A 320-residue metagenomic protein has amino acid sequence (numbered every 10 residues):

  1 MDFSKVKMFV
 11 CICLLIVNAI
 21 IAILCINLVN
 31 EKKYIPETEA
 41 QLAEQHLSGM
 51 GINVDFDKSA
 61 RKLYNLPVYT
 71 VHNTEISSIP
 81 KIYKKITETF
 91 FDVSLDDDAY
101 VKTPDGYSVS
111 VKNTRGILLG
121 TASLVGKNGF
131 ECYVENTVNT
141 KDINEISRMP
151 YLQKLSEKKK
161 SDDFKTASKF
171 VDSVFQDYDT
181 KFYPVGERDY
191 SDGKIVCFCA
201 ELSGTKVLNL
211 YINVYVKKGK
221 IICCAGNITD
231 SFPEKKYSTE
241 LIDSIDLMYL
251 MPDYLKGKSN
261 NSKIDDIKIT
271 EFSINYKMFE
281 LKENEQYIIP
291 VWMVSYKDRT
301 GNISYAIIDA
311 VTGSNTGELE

Functional and structural regions predicted by a protein language model:
D2-R188, D192-G204: Preferential activation on post-signal-peptide N-terminal prodomains/segments of secreted or lumenal proteins
I12, I26, E271-E280, W292-T312 (+1 more regions): Zymogen propeptides/activation segments of proteases
A122-F130, V134-K141, V207-I228, N302-E320: A short, surface-exposed beta-strand/turn
I146-L152, T166-V291, Y296: Segments that shape or occlude catalytic/ligand-binding pockets
